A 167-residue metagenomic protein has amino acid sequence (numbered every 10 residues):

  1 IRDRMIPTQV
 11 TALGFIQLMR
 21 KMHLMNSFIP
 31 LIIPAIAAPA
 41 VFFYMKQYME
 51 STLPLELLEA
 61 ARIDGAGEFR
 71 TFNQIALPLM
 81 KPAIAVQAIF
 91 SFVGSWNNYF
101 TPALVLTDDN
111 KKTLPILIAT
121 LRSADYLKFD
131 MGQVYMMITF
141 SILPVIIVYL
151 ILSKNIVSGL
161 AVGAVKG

Functional and structural regions predicted by a protein language model:
R2-G167: A structural signal for multi-pass alpha-helical bundles of membrane permease subunits that mediate small-molecule
